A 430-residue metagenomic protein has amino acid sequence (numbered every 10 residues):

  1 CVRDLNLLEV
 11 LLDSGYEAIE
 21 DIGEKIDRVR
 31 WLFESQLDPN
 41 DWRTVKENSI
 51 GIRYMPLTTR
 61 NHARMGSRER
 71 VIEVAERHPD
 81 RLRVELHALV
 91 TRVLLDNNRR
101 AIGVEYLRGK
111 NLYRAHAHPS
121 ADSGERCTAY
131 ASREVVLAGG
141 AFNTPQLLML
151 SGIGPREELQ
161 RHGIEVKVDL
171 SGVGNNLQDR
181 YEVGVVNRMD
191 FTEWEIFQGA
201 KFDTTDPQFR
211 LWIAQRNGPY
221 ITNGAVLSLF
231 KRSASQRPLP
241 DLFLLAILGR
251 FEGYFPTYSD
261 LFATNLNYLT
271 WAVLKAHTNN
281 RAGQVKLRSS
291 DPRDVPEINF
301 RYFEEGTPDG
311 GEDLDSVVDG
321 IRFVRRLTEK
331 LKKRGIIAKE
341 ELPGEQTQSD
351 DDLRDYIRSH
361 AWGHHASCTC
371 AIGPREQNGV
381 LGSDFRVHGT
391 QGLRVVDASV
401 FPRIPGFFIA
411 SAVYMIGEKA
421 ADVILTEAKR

Functional and structural regions predicted by a protein language model:
C1-R430: Structural core of flavin- and non-heme-iron oxidoreductases, emphasizing the beta-strand/alpha-helix scaffold
